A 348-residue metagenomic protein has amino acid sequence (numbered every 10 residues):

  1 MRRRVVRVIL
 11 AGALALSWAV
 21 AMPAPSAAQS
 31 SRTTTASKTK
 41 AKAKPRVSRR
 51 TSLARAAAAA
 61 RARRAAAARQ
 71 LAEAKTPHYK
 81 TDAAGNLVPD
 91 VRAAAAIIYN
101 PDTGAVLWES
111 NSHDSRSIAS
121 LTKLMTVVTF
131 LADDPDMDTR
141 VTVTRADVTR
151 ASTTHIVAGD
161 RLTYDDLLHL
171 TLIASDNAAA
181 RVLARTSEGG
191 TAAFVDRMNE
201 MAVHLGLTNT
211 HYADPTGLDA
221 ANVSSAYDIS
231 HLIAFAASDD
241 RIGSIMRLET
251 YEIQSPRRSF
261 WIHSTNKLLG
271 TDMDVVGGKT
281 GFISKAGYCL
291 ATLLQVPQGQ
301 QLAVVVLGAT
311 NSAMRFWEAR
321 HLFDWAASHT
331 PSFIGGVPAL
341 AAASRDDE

Functional and structural regions predicted by a protein language model:
M1-R4, A58, S120, V276 (+1 more regions): Short alpha-helical segments used as structural interaction elements across diverse proteins
M1-R92, S328-E348: N-terminal secretory targeting signals
V6-V8, L53, V195, S312 (+1 more regions): Generic alpha-helix initiation/capping and coil-helix boundary signal
K38, R50-Y227, H231-D240: Active-site-adjacent loops and short helices of periplasmic peptidoglycan-processing enzymes
H211, G217, A221-D228, I233-E348: Domain-terminus/edge residues, biased toward the C-terminal soluble/receptor-binding domains of extracytoplasmic
